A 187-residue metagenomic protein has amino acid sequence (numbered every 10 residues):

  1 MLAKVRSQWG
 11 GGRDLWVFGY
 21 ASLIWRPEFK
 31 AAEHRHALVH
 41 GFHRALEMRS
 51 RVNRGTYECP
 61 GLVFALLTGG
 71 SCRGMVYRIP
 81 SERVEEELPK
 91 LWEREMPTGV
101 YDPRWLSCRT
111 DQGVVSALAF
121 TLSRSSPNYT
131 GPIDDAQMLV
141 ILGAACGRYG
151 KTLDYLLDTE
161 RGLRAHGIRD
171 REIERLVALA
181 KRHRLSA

Functional and structural regions predicted by a protein language model:
M1-A187: A glycine-rich, hydrophobic/aromatic-adjacent loop/helix-cap motif
